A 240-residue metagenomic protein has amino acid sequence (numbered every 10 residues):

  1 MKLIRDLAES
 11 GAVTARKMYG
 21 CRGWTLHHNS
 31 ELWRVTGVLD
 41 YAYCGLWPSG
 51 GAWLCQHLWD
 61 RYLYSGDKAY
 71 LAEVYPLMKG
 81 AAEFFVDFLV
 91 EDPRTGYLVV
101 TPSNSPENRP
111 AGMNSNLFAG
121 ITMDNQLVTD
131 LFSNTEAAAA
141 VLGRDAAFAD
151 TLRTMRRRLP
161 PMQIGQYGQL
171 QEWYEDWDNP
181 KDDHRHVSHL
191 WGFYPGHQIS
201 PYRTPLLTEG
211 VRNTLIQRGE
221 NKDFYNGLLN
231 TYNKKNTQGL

Functional and structural regions predicted by a protein language model:
M1-V13, K17, W33-G37, A42-Y64 (+4 more regions): Active-site core of glycosidic bond-cleaving carbohydrate-active enzymes
Y19-L26: Active-site-proximal, well-structured secondary-structure segments within enzyme catalytic domains
H27, T101, G196: Residues in well-ordered beta-strands of folded domains
H28-D40, N108-L117: Aromatic- and acidic-residue-enriched carbohydrate-binding clefts of CAZyme catalytic domains
G80-A138: Acidic/histidine-rich catalytic neighborhood
